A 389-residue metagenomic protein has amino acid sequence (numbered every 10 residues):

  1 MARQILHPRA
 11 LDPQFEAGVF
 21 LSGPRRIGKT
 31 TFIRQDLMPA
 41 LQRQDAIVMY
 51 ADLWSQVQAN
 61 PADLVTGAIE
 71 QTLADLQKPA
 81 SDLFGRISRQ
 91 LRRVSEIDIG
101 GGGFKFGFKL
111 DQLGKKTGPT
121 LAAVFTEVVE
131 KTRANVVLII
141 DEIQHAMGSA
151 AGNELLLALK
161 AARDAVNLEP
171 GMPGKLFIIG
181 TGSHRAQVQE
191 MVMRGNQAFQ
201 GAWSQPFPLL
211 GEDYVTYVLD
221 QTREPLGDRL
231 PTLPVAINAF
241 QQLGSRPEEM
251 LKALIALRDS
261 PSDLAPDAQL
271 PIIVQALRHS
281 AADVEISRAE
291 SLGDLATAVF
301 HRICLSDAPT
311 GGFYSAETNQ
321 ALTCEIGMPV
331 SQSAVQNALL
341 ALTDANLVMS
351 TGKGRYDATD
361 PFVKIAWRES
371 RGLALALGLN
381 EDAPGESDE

Functional and structural regions predicted by a protein language model:
M1-P13: Pre-Walker A adenine-sensing motif
A17-V137, A146, G152, L176 (+1 more regions): P-loop NTPase nucleotide-binding core
P39, A256, A341-D344: Alpha-helical DNA-recognition elements
D141-I143: Walker B catalytic acidic pair
H145-R194, F207: Sensor-1/coupling segment of RecA-like P-loop NTPase cores
V188-N238: Helix-loop-helix "sensor" segment of P-loop NTPases
D220-D283, D294, A298: Amphipathic alpha-helical "lid/sensor" segments that cap RecA-like P-loop NTPase cores
D283-E389: C-terminal leucine-rich, beta-strand-based interaction scaffolds used for sensing/assembly
